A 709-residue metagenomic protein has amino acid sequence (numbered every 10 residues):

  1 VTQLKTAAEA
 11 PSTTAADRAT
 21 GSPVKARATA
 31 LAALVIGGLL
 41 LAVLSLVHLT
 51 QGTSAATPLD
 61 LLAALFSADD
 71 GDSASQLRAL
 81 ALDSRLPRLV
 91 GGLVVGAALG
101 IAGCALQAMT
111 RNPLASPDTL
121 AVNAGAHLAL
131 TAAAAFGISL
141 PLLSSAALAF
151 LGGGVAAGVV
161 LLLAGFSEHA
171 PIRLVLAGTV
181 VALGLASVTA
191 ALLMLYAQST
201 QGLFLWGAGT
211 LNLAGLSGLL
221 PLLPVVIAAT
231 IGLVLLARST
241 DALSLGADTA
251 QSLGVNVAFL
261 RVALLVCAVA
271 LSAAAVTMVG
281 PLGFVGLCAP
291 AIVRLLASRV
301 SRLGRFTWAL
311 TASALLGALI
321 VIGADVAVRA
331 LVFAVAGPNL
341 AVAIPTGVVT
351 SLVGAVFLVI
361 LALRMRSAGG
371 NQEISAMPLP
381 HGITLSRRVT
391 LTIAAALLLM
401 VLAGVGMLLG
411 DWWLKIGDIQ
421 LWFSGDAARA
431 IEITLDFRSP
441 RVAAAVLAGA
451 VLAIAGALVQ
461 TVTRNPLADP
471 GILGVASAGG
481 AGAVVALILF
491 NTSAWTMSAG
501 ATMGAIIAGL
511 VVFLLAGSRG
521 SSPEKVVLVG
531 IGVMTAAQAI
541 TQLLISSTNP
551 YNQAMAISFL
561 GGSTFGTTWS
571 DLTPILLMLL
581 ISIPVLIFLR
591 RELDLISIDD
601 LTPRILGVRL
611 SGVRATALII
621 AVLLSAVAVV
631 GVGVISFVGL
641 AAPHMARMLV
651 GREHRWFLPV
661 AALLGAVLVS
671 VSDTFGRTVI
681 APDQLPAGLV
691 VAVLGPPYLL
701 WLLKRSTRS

Functional and structural regions predicted by a protein language model:
T2-S709: Alpha-helical transmembrane segments in inner-membrane proteins
